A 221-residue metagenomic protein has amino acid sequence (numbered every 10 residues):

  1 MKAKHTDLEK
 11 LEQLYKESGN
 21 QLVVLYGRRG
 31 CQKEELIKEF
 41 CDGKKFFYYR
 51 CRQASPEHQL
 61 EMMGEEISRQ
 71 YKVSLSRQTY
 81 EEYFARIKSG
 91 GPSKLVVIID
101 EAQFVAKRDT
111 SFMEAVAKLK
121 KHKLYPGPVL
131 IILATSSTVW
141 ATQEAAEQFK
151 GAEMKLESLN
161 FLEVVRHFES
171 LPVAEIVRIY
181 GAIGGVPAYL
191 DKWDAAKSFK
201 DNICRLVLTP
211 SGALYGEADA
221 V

Functional and structural regions predicted by a protein language model:
M1-V221: Phosphate-binding site recognition
